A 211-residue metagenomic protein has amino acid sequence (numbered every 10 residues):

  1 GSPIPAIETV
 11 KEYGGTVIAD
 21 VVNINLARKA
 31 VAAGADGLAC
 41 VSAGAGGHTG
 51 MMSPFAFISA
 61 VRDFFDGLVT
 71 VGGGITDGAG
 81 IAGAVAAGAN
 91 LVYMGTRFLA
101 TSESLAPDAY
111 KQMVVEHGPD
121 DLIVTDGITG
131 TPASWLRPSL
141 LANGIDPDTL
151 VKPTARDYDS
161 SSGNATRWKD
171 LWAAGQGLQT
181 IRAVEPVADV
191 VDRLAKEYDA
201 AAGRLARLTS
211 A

Functional and structural regions predicted by a protein language model:
G1-L68: Active-site entrance/lid segments in N-terminal catalytic domains of soluble metabolic enzymes
P54-T70, T76-A211: Conserved active-site-proximal phosphate/metal-binding subdomains
